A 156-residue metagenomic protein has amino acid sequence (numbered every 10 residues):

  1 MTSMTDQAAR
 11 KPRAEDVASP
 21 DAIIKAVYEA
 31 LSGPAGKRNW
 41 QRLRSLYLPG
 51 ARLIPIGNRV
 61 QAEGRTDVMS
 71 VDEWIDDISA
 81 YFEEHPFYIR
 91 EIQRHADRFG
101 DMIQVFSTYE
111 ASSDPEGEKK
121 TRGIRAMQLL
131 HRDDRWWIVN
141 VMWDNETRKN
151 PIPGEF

Functional and structural regions predicted by a protein language model:
M1-P49, F156: Short, low-complexity N-terminal intrinsically disordered segments enriched in polar/charged residues
T2-S3, R122-N150: Short beta-strand edge/turn micro-motifs at domain boundaries
A14, W74, T121-I124, P151-P153: Non-catalytic cap/lid and distal C-terminal segments of serine-dependent acyl enzymes
L31, Y47, Y109-A111, M142-D144: Short beta-strand segments enriched in hydrophobic/aromatic residues within well-folded beta-rich domains
N39-W40, I54-I56, V139: Short, hydrophobic secondary-structure boundary micro-motifs
L48, E91-Q93, I138: Hydrophobic residues on conserved beta-strands that form the core of alpha/beta folds
R52-L53, G57-P115: Surface-exposed, charged secondary-structure patches
G64-T66, E116-K119, R148-E155: A short, polar/proline- and glycine-enriched secondary-structure boundary/capping micro-motif
